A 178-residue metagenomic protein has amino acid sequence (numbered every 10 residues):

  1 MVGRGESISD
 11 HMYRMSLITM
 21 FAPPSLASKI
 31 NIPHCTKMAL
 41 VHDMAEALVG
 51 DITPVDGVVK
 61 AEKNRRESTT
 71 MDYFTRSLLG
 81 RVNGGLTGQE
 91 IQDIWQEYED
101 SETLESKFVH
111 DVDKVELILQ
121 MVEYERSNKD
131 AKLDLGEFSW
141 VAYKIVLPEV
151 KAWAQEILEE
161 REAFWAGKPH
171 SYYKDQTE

Functional and structural regions predicted by a protein language model:
M1-E178: Alpha-helical, largely C-terminal catalytic domains that coordinate divalent metal ions via clustered Asp/Glu/His
